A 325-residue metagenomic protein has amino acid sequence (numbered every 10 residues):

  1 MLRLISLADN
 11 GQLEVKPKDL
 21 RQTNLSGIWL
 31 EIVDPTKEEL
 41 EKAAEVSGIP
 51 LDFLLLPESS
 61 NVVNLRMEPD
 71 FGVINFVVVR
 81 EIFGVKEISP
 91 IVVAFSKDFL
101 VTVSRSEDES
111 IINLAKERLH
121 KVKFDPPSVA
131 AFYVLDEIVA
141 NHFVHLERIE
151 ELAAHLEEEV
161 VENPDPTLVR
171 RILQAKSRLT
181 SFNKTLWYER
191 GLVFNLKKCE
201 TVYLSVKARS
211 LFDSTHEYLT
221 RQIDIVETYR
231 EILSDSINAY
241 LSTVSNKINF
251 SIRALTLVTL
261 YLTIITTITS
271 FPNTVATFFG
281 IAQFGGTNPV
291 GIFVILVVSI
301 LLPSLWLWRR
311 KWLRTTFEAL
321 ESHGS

Functional and structural regions predicted by a protein language model:
M1-K198, S205, Y218-I225, G286-T287 (+2 more regions): Peripheral, non-transmembrane regulatory/ligand-interaction domains of membrane transport proteins
H120-K123, E200-E217, E231-N249: Hydrophobic alpha-helical transmembrane segments
R170-L173, D213, N249, R253-T256: Pre-signature/interface helix of ABC/ABC-like ATPase nucleotide-binding domains
T220-S325: Hydrophobic alpha-helical transmembrane segments and their immediately adjacent juxtamembrane loops
